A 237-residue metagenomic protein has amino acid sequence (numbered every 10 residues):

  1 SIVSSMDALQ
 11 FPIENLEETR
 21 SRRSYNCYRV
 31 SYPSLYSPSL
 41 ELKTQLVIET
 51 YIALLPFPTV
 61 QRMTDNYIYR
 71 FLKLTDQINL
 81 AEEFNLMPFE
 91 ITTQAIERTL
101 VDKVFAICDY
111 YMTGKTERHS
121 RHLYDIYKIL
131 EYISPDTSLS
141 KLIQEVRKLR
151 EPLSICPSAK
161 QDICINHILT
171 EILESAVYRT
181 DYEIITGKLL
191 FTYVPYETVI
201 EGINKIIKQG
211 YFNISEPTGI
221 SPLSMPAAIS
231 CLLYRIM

Functional and structural regions predicted by a protein language model:
S1-G219, I229, L233: Structured mid-to-C-terminal alpha-helical surface segments
